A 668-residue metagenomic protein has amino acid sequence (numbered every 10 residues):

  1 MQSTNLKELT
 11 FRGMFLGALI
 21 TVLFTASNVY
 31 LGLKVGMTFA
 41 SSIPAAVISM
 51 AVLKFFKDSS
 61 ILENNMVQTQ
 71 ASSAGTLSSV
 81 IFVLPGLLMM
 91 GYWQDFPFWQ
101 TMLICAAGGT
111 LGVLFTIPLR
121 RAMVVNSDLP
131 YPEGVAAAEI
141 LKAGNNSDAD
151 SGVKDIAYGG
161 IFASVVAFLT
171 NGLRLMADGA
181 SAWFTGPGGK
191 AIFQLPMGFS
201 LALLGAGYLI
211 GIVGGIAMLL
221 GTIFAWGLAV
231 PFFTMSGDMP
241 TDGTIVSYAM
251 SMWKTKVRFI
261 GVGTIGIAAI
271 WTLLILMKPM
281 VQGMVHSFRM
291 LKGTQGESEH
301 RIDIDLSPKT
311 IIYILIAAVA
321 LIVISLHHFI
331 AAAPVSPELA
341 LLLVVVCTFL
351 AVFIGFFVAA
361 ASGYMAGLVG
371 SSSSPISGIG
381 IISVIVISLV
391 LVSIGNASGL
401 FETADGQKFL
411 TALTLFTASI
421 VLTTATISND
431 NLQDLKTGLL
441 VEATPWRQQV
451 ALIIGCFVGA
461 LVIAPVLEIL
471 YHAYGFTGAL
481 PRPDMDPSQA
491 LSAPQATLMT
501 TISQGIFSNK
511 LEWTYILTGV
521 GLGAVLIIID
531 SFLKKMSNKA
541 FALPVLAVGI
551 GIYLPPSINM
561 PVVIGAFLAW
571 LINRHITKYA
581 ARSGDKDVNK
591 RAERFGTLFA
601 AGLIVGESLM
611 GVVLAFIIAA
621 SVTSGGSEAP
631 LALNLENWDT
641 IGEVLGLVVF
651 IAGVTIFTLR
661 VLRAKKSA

Functional and structural regions predicted by a protein language model:
M1-A668: Alpha-helical multipass membrane-protein architecture
